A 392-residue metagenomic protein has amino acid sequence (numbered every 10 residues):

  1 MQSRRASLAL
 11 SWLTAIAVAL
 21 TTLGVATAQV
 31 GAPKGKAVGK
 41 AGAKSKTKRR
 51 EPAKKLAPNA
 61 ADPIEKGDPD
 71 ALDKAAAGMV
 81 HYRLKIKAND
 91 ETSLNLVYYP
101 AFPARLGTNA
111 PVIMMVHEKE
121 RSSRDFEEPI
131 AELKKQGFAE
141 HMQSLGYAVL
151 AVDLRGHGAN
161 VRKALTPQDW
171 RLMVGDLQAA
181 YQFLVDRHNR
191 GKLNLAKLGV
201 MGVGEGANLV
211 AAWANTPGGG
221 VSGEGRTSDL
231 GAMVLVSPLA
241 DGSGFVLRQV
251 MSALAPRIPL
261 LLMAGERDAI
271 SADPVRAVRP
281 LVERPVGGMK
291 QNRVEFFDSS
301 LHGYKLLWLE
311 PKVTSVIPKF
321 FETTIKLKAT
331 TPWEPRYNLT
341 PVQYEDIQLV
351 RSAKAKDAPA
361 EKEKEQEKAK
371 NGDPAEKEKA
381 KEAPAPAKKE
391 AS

Functional and structural regions predicted by a protein language model:
K55-L106: N-terminal cap/lid segment of alpha/beta-hydrolase-fold proteins
N109-E118: Short beta-strand element of the alpha/beta-hydrolase
E120-Q136: The serine-hydrolase catalytic nucleophile loop
A139-V161: Conserved alpha/beta-hydrolase
T166-G191: Alpha/beta-hydrolase active-site loop
F183-A255: Primarily recognizes the serine-hydrolase "nucleophile elbow" in alpha/beta-hydrolase and SGNH/GDSL folds
G225-T227, A232-Q291: The feature captures the conserved acid-bearing segment of alpha/beta-hydrolase catalytic domains
G288-E361, S392: C-terminal catalytic histidine-bearing segment of alpha/beta-hydrolase fold enzymes
